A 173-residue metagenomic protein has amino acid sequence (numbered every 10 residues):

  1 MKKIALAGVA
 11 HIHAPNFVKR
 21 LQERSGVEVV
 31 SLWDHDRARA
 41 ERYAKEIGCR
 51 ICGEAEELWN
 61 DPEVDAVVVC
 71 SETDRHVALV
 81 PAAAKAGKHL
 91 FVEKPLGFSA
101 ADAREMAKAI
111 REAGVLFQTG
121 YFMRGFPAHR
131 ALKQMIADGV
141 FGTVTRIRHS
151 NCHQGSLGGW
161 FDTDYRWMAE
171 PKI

Functional and structural regions predicted by a protein language model:
M1-E46: N-terminal Rossmann-like dinucleotide-binding module
L6, G53, F91-V92, F117-T119: Hydrophobic residues in well-ordered beta-strands that form the structural core
R24, D61-P62, F126: Acidic-histidine catalytic/liganding microenvironments
S31, A66, R146: Short, Asp-centered acidic motifs that coordinate Mg2+ and/or phosphate in catalytic or ligand-binding sites
I47-A109: Beta-loop-alpha module in the N-terminal Rossmann-like domain of NAD(P)-dependent dehydrogenases, especially those
E105-M123, T143-R146: Rossmann-fold dehydrogenase core element
M123-I173: Predominantly a Rossmann-like dinucleotide-binding segment in NAD(P)-dependent oxidoreductases
